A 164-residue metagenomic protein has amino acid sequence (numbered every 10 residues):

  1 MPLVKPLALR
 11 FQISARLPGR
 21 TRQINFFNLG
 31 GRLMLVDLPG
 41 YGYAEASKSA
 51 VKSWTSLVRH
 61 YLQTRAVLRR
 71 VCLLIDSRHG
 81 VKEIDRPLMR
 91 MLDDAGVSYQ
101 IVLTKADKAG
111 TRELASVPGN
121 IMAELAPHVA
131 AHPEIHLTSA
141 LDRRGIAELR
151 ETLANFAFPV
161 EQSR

Functional and structural regions predicted by a protein language model:
M1-S49, N155-R164: Conserved G1/Walker A P-loop phosphate-binding module
R16-R20, K52-S56, E83: Short gly/ser/thr-rich secondary-structure transition/capping motifs
G19, G42, G80, A109 (+1 more regions): Glycine-/small-residue-rich active-site loops that bind phosphorylated ligands and cofactors
F27, T104, L149: Residue-level signal for inorganic ion chemistry
D37, T104, S139: Active-site glycine-centered loops adjacent to acidic/histidine catalytic or metal-binding residues that shape
Y41-K52, A106-E113: Flexible beta-alpha connector loops of hexameric P-loop NTPases
S56-P133: Conserved C-terminal guanine-recognition region of P-loop GTPase G domains, centered on the G4
K108-R164: Canonical P-loop GTPase G-domain recognition
